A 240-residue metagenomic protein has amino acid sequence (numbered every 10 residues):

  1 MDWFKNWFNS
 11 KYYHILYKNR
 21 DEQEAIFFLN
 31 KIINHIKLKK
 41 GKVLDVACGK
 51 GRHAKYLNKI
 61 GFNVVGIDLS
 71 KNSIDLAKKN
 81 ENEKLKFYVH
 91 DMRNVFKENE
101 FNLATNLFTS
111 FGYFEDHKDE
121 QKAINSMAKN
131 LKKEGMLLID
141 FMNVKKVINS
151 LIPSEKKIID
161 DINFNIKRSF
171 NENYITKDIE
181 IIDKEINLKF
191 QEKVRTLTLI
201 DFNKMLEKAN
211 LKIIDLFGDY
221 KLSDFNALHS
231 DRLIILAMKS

Functional and structural regions predicted by a protein language model:
M1-L38: Conserved class I S-adenosyl-L-methionine
K40-A47: Conserved class I S-adenosyl-L-methionine
R52-N94: Class I SAM-dependent methyltransferase SAM/SAH-binding core
R93-L103: A short acidic, Gly/Pro-enriched loop at the edge of an enzyme's catalytic core that lines a small-molecule cofactor
N102-K118: A short SAM/SAH-binding and catalytic strip from SAM-dependent methyltransferases
Q121-K133: A short glycine-rich, Lys/Arg-flanked "PGG" loop and its adjoining helix->strand segment in the class I
L138-M205: SAM-dependent methyltransferase
D201-S240: C-terminal lobe and adjacent flexible extensions of AdoMet/dcAdoMet transferase-like proteins
